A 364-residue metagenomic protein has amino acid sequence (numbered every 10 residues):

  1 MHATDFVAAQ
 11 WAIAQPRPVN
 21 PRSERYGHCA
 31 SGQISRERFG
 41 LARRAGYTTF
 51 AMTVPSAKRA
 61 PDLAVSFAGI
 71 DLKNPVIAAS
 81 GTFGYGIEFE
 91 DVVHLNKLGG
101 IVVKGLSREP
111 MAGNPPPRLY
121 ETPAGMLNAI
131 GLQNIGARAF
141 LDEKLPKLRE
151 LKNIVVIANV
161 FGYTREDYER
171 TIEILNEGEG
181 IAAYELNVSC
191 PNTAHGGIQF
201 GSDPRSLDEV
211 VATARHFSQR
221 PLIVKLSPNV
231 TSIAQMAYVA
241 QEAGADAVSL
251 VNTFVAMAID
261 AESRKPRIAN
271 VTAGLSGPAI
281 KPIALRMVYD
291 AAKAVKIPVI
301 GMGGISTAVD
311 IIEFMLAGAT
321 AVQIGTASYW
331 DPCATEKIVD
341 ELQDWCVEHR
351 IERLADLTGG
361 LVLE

Functional and structural regions predicted by a protein language model:
A3, V7, A14, G27-A30 (+1 more regions): Short hydrophobic alpha-helical segments enriched in small aliphatic residues
A9, Q33-R36, Y47-T49: Short, positively charged and aromatic/hydrophobic N-terminal segments
M52-V156, F161-Y163: N-terminal capping/small domains of soluble enzymes
S66, I70, L141-K152, N176 (+5 more regions): Surface-exposed amphipathic alpha-helices with a cationic face
V76-A79, G99-V103, V156-A158, Y184-L186 (+5 more regions): Hydrophobic faces of well-ordered beta-strands that scaffold small-molecule active sites in alpha/beta enzyme cores
V103-K104, R108, V188-C190, L250-M257 (+2 more regions): Glycine-rich phosphate-binding active-site loops on the catalytic face of alpha/beta enzymes
N114-P123, D260-T272, S328-I351: C-terminal helical cap(s) of enzyme catalytic domains, especially alpha/beta-barrels
R165-I300, V309-E313, A317: Alpha/beta enzyme core
